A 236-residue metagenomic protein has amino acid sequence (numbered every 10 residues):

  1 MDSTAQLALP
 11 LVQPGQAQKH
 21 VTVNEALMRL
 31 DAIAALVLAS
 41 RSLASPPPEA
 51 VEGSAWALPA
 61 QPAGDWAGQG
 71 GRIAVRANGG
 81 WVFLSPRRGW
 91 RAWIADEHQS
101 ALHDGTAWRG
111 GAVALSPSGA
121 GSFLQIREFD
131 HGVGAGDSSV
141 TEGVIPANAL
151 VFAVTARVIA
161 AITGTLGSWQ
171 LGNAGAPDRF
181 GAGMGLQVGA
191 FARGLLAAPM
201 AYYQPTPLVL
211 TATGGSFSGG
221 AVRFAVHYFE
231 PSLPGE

Functional and structural regions predicted by a protein language model:
M1-L7, G15-P47, V51, R87 (+2 more regions): Glycine-rich, low-complexity segments
L9, S54, P207-V209: Short Gly/Ser/Thr-biased coil->beta-strand turn/linker motifs that build repetitive extracellular beta-solenoid/fiber
L11, G15, G214: Catalytic cores of large soluble enzymes that bind and process phosphate-bearing ligands
Q13, G79, V144: Short, charged/polar micro-motifs that form catalytic or ligand-binding hotspots
A39-S45, R76-S85, R193-G194: Short alpha-helix capping/helix-loop boundary micro-motifs
P47-R76, F83-L102: Short hydrophobic/aromatic-rich beta-strand motifs
Q61-A63, G79-G80, I159, T213-G215: Short beta-turn/strand-loop junction motif enriched in small, turn-promoting residues
D96-Q99, G105, A112-E236: Surface-exposed, low-hydrophobicity beta-strand/loop segments enriched in small/polar/acidic residues
